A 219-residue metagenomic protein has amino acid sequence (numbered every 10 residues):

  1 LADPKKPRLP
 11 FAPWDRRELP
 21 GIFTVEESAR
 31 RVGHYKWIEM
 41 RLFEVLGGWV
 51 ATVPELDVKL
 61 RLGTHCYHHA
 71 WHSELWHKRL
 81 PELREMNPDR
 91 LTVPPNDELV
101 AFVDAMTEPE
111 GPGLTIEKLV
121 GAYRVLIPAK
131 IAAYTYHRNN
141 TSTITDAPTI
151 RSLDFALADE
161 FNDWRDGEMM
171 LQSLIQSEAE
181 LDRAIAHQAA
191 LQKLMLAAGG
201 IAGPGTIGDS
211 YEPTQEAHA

Functional and structural regions predicted by a protein language model:
L1-D15, W37, P88-F102, E216-A219: Acidic, low-complexity proline/glycine-rich segments
K6-Y35, E39-F43, W49-V53: Leu/Val/Ala/Ile-rich N-terminal alpha-helices, chiefly Sec-type signal peptides and the beginnings
P10, I38-L46, H72, W76 (+2 more regions): Amphipathic, well-ordered alpha-helical segments in soluble domains
P13-G33, L91-L126, A198: Acidic/His metal-coordination segments adjacent to aromatic residues that form catalytic metal sites in metalloenzymes
R41-T64, A132-T149: Helix-loop segments that flank and shape redox-cofactor active sites
L60-V103: Conserved alpha-helical segments that form or flank metal/cofactor-binding pockets of metalloenzymes
T149-A190: An amphipathic alpha-helical core segment
A179-A219: Extended, helix-rich structural scaffolds rather than catalytic motifs
